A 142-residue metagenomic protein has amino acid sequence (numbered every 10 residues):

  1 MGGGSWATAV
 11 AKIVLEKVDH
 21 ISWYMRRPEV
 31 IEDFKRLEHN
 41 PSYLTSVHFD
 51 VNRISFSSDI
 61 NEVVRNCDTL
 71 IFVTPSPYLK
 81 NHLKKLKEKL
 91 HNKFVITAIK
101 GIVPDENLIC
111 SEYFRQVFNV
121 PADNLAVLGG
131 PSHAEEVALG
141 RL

Functional and structural regions predicted by a protein language model:
M1-V47, I54-S58, V64: NAD(P)+-binding Rossmann beta1-loop-alpha1 motif at the extreme N-terminus of oxidoreductases
G2, V51-N52, T74, I102: Residues that cap or flank secondary-structure elements
E16-V18, F49-V51, L90, V120-A122: Short, well-ordered coil/turn elements that cap or connect secondary structure elements
K35-R36, P41, H48, F94 (+2 more regions): Short, functionally important structural connectors and interaction interfaces within domains
N40-S46, V51, I99, L125 (+1 more regions): Generic secondary-structure boundary/loop-capping signal
S57-R65, T69-F72, S76-L142: Rossmann-like NAD(P)(H) cofactor-binding subdomain of soluble oxidoreductases
